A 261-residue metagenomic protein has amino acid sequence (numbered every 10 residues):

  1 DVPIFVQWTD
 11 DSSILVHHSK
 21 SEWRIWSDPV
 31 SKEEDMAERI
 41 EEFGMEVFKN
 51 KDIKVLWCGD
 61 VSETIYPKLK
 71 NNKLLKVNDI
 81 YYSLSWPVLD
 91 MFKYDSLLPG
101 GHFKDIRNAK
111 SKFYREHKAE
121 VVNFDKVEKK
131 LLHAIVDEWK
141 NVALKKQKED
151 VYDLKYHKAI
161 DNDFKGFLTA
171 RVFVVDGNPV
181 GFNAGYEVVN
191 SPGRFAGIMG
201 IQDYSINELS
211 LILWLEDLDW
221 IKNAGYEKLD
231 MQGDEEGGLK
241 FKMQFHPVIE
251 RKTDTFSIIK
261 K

Functional and structural regions predicted by a protein language model:
D1-T64, V175-Y204, E250: Conserved donor-binding loop and adjoining core beta-sheet/short helix segment in diverse acyl/aminoacyl transferases
K49-D52, K118, W220-E227: Short, surface-exposed connector motifs at secondary-structure boundaries
V55-W57, V122, E227-M231: Short catalytic-loop micro-motif centered on adjacent basic/acidic residues
D60-I65, G233-G237: Short, polar loop motifs at secondary-structure junctions
L74-K145: Acyltransferase donor/substrate-recognition loop-hinge adjacent to the catalytic core
V77-L98, N223-K261: Active-site/acyl-donor-binding loops of N-acyltransferases
V127-P179: Short, conserved active-site entrance elements at the starts or edges of catalytic domains
D161-E227: Glycine/small-residue-rich hydrophobic helix-like segments
